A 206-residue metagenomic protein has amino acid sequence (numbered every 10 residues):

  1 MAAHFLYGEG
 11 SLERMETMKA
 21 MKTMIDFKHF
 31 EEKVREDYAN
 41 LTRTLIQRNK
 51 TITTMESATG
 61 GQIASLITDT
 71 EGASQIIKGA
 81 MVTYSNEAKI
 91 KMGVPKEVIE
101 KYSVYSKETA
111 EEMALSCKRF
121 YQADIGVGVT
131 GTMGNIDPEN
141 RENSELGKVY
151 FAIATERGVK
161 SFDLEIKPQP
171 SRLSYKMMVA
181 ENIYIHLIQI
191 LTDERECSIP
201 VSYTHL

Functional and structural regions predicted by a protein language model:
M1-K19, L206: N-terminal amphipathic/basic-hydrophobic helices that include classical n-h-c signal peptides and signal-anchor
K19-Y203: Short alpha-helical segments enriched in small residues
